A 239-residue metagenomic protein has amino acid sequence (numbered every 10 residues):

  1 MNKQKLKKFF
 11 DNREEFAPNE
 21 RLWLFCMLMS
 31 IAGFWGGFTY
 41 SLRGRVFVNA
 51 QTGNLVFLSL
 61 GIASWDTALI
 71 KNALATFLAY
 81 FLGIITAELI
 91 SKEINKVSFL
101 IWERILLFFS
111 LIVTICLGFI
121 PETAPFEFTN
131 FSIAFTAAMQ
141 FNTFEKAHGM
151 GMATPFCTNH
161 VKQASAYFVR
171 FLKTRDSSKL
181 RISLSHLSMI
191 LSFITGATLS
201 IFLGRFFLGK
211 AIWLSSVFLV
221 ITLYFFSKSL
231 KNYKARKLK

Functional and structural regions predicted by a protein language model:
N2-K239: Alpha-helical transmembrane segments of multi-pass membrane proteins
